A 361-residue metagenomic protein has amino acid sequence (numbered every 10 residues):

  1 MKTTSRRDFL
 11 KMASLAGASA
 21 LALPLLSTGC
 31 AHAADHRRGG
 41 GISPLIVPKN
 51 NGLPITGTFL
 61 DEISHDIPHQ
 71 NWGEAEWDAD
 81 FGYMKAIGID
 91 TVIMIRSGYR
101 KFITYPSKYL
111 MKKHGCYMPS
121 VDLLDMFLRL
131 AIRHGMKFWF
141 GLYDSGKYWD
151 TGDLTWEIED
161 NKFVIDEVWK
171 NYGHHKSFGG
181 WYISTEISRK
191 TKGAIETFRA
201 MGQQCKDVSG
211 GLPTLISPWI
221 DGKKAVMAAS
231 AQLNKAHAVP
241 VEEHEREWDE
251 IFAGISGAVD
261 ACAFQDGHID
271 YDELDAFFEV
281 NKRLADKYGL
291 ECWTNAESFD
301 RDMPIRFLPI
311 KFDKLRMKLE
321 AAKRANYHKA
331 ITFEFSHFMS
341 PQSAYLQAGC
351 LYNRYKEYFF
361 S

Functional and structural regions predicted by a protein language model:
M1, R7, A321-A325: Short, surface-exposed loop and linker segments with low hydrophobicity and enrichment for Pro/Ser/Thr
K2, D8-A31: N-terminal export signals
S5-R6, S177: Generic detector of short, well-ordered, non-transmembrane alpha-helical segments enriched in hydrophobic residues
H32-R37: Bacterial Sec signal peptide processing site at the extreme N-terminus
G39-S361: Glycan-processing catalytic domains of CAZymes
